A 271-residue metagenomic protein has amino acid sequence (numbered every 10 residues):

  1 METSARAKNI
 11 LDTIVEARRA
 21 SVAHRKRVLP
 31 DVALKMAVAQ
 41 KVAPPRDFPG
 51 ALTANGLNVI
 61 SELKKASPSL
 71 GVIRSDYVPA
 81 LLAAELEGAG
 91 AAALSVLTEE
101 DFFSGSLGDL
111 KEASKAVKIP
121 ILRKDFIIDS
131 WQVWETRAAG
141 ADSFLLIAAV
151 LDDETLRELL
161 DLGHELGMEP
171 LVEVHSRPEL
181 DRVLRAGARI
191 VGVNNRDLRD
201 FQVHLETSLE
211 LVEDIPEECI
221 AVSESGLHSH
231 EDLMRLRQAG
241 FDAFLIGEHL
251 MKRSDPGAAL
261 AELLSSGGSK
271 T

Functional and structural regions predicted by a protein language model:
E2-D76: An N-cap/entry alpha-helix motif that binds or orients negatively charged groups
A17, K64-A66, E99, F126-I127 (+5 more regions): Active-site beta-loop-alpha junctions enriched in small/polar residues
N58, L63, S69-L171, R177-R182 (+2 more regions): N-terminal active-site wall of soluble small-molecule enzyme domains
K118, R185, P216: Short conserved AdoMet
I128-A139, H175-A186, S223, L227-I246 (+1 more regions): Catalytic cores of alpha/beta
A138-T155, G192-F201, F241-L260: Glycine-rich phosphate-binding active-site loops on the catalytic face of alpha/beta enzymes
I190-I246: Catalytic-face loop-and-helix region of soluble metabolic enzyme cores
E210-D214, R237, K252-T271: C-terminal helical cap(s) of enzyme catalytic domains, especially alpha/beta-barrels
